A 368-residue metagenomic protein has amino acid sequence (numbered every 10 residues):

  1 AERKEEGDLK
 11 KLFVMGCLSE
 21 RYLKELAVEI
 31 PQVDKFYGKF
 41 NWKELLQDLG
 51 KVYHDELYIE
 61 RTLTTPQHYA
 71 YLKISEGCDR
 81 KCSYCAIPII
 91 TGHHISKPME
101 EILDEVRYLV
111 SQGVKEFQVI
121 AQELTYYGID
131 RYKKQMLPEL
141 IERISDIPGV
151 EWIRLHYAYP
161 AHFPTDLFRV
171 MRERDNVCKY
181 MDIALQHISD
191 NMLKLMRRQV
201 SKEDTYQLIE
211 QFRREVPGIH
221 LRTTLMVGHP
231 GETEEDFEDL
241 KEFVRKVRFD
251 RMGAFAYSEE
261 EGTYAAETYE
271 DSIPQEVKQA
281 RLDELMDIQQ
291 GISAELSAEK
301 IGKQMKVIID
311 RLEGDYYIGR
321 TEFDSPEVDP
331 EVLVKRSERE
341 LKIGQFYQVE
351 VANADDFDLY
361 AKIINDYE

Functional and structural regions predicted by a protein language model:
A1-Y127, D166, M181, E203-R214 (+5 more regions): Proteins enriched for Cys/Gly/acidic motifs involved in redox and nucleic-acid/cofactor modification
E6-L9, K51-Y53, I129-P138, G314-D315 (+1 more regions): Short, glycine- and charge-enriched coil/turn segments that flank and shape catalytic ligand pockets
K10-L12, G16, R21, L26 (+2 more regions): Conserved SAM/AdoMet-binding glycine-rich loop
T64-H68, C78-D79, V177, H187 (+6 more regions): Short flexible coil/turn linkers enriched for glycine and charged/polar residues that connect secondary-structure
I102, V119, L155, I183 (+6 more regions): Conserved, mostly hydrophobic/aromatic
A121, Y157, L185-H187, T223-V227 (+6 more regions): Active-site proximal loops enriched in glycine and acidic residues that flank catalytic Cys/His/Asp and coordinate
A265-E368: Terminal RNA-binding accessory module
